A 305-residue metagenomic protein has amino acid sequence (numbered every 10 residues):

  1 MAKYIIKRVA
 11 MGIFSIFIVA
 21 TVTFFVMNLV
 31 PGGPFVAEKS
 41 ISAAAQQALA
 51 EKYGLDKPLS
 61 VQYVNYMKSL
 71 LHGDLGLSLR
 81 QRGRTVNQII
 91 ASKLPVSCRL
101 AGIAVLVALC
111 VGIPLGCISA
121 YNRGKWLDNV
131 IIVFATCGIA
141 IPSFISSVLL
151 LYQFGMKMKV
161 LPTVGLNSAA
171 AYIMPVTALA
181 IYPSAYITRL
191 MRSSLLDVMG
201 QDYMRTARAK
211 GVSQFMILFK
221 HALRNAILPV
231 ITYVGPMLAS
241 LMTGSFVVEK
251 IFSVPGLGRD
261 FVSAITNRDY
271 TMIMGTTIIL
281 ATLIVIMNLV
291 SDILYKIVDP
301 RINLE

Functional and structural regions predicted by a protein language model:
A2-K3, L94-L127, S143, L166-E305: Alpha-helical transmembrane segments of integral membrane proteins, especially multi-pass inner/plasma-membrane
I6-I16: N-terminal signal-anchor/signal peptide hydrophobic helix marking the start of the first transmembrane segment
G12, K93, S97, V133-A140 (+1 more regions): Residue-level signal for discrete positions within transmembrane alpha-helices of multi-pass small-molecule
I16, A20, F24-L29, F144 (+4 more regions): Membrane-embedded alpha-helical segments of multi-pass transporters/permeases
I16-V64, R80, K159-M174: Hydrophobic alpha-helical transmembrane segments of membrane transport/permease proteins and related membrane-embedded
T23-L29, Y66-K68, V133-P162, A180-Y182: Membrane-water interface segments at the C-terminal ends of transmembrane alpha-helices in multi-pass inner-membrane
V26, V30, E38-S42, L71 (+9 more regions): Hydrophobic aliphatic residues
D56-I113: An internal, D/E-rich "acidic patch" concept
